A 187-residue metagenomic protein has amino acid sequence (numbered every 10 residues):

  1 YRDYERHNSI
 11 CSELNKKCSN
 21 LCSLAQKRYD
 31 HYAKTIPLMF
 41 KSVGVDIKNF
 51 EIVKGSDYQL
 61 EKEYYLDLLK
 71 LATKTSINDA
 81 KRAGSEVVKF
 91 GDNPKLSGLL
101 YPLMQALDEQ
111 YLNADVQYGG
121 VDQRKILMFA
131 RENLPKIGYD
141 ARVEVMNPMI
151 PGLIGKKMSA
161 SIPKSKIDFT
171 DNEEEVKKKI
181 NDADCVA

Functional and structural regions predicted by a protein language model:
Y1: Histidine-anchored nucleotide/phosphate-binding helix
Y4-S9, A106-E109: Short connector loops/turns at beta-strand edges and beta->alpha or beta->beta junctions
H7-N8, S56-E61, G155: Short, internal active-site loops enriched in acidic
S9-L21: Surface-exposed, active-site-proximal loop segments in enzymatic domains
L14, Y64-L66, G155: Short aromatic-enriched loop/helix-cap "lid" or pocket-rim segments at secondary-structure transitions that line
C18-V143: Divalent-metal (Mg2+/Mn2+/Ca2+)-assisted nucleotide/phosphate chemistry catalytic cores
A106, L112, R124-A187: Conserved nucleotide- and phosphate/pyrophosphate-binding catalytic cores in adenylate/nucleotidyl-handling enzymes
